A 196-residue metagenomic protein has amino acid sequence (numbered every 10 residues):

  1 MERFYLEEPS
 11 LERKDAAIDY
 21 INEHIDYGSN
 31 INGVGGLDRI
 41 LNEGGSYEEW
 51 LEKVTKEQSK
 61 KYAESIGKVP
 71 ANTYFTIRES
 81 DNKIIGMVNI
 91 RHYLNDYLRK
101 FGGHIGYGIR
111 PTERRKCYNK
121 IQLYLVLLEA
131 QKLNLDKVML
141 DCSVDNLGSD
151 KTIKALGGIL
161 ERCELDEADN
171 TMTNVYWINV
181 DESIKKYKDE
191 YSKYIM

Functional and structural regions predicted by a protein language model:
M1-H104, N170-M196: GNAT-family acyltransferases
I77, R91, H104-R115, S143: A short, internal acetyl-CoA/4′-phosphopantetheine-binding micro-motif in the GNAT/acyltransferase core
N82, C117, N134, N146: Conserved G/P- and acidic residue-centered "switch" motifs that form tight phosphate/ATP-binding loops in soluble
G106-I109, R115-L128, K151-A155: Conserved acetyl-CoA-binding loop-helix of GNAT-fold acetyltransferases
A130-D141: Conserved GNAT acetyl-CoA-binding A-motif
L133, A155-L156: Structural motif
L140-D150: Conserved beta-strand-loop-alpha-helix junction that forms the acyl-donor binding cleft
D141-C142, G157-V175: Conserved catalytic-core motifs of GNAT/GCN5-like acyltransferases
